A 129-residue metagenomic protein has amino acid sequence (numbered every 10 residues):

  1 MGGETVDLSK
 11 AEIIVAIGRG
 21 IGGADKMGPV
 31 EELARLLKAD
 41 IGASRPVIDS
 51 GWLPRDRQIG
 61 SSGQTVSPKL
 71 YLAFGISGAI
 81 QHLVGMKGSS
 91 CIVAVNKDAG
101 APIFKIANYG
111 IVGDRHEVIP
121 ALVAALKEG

Functional and structural regions predicted by a protein language model:
M1-G129: N-terminal glycine-rich FAD/FM-binding segment characteristic of electron-transfer flavoproteins
